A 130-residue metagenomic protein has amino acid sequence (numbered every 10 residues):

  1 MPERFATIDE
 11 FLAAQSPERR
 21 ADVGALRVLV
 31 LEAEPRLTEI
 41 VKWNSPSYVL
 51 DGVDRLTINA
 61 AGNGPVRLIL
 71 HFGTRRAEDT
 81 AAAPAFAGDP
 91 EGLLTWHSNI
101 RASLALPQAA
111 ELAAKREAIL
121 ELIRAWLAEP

Functional and structural regions predicted by a protein language model:
M1-P130: Charge-dense, helix-prone N-terminal extensions
